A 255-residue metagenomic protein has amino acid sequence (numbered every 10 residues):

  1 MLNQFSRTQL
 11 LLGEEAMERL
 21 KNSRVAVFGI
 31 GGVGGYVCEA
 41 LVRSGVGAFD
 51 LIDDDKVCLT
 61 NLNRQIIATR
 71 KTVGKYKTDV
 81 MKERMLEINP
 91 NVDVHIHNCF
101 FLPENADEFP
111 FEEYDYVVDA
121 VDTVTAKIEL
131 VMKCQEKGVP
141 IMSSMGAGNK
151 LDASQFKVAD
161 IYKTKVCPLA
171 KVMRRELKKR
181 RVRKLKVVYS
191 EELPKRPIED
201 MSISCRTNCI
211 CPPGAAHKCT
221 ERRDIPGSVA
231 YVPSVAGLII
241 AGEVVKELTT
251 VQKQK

Functional and structural regions predicted by a protein language model:
M1-A26: N-terminal charged helix/coil linker that caps or initiates catalytic domains
L2, E112-E113, A126, E136 (+3 more regions): Glycine-rich phosphate/adenylate-binding loop
V27-G29, I52: Conserved N-terminal Rossmann-fold NAD(P)-binding element of oxidoreductases
V33-G34: Hydrophobic/small residue at the entry helix of a nucleotide-binding pocket
V46, L51-N89: Glycine-rich phosphate-binding loop and adjoining beta1-alpha1-beta2 segment of Rossmann-like nucleotide-binding folds
N98-A106: Conserved SAM/SAH-binding loop
A120-V121, S144: Short, well-ordered coil/turn residues at beta-beta hairpins and beta-strand->alpha-helix junctions within
